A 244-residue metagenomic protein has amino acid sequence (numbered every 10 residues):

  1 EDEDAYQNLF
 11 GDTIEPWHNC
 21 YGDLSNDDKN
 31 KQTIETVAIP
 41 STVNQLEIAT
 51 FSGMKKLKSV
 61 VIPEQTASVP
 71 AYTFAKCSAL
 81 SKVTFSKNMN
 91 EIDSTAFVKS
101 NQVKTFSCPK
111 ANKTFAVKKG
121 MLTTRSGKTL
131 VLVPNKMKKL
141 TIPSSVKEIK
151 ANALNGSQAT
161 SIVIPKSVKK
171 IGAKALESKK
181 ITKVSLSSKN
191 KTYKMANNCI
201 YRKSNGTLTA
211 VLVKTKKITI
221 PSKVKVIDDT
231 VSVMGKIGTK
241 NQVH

Functional and structural regions predicted by a protein language model:
E1-N8, N30-Q45, M54-S68, C77-E91 (+8 more regions): Structural signature of tandem-repeat unit edges
D2-D28: Surface-exposed intrinsically disordered loops and tails
E15-P16, L46, Y72: Disulfide-bonded cysteine motifs in exported proteins
